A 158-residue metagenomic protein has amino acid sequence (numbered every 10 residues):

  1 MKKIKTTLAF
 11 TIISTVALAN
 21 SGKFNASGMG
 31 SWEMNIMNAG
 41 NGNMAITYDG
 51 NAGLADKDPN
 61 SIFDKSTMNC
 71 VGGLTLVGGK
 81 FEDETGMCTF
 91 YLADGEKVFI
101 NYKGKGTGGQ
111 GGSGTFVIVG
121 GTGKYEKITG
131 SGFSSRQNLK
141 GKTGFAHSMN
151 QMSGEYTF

Functional and structural regions predicted by a protein language model:
M1, A19-N20: Absolute protein N-terminus
K2-F10: Sec-dependent signal peptide recognition, specifically the positively charged N-region followed immediately by
A9-I12, G30-W32: Short N-terminal leader segment in a subset of presequences, especially plant chloroplast and some mitochondrial
T11-A19: Hydrophobic h-region of N-terminal signal peptides that target proteins for export in Gram-negative bacteria
N20-F158: Beta-strand-enriched cores of mature, soluble protein domains
